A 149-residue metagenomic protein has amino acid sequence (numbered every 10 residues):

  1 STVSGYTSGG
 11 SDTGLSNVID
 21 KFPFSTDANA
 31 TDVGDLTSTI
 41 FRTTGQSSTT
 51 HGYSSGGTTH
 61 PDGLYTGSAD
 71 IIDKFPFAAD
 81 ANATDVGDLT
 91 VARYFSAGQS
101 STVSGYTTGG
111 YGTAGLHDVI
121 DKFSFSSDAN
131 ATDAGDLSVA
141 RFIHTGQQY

Functional and structural regions predicted by a protein language model:
S1-Y149: Polar, enzyme-active/binding microenvironments
